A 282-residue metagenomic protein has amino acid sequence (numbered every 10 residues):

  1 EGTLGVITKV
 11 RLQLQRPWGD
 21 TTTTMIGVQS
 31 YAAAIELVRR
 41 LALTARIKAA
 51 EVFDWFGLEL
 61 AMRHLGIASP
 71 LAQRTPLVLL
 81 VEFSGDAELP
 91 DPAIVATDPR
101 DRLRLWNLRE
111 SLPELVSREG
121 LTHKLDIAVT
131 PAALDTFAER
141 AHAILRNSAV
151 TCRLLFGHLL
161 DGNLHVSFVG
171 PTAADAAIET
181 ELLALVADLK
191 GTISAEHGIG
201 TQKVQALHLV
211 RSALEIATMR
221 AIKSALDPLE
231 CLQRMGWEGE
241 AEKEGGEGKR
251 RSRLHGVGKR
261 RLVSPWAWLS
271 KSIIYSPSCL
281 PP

Functional and structural regions predicted by a protein language model:
E1-P17, D161-N163, I193-I199: FAD-binding core of FAD-dependent oxidoreductases, characterized by glycine-rich FAD pyrophosphate-binding loops
L12-R16, T22-E181, L185, L189: C-terminal substrate-recognition/cap domain of FAD-linked oxidoreductases
A187-I199, P228-C231: Alpha-helix capping/hinge segments and adjacent helical runs
V204-E242: Activity-critical C-terminal alpha-helical subdomain
A241-R251, V257-K259: Intrinsically disordered, glycine-rich low-complexity segments
W266-W268: Tryptophan (W) side chains
